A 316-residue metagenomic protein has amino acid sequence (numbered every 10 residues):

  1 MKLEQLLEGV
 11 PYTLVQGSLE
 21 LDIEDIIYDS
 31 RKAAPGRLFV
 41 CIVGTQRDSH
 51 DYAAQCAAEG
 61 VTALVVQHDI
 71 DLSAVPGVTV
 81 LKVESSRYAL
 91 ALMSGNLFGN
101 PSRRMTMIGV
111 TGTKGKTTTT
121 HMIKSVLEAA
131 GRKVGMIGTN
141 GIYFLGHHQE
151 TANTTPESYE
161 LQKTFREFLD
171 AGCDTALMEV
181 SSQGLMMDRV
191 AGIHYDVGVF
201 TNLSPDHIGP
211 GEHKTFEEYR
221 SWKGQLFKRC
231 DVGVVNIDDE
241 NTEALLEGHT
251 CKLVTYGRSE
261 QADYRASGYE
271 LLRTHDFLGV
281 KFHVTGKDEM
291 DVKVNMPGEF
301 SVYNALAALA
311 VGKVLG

Functional and structural regions predicted by a protein language model:
M1-L92, K228, Y269-E270, K293 (+3 more regions): N-terminal leader/targeting and accessory segments in enzymes
V10, A89-I237, N241-K252, L306 (+1 more regions): Phosphate-binding loop of NTP-binding sites
Y12, V75-E84, Q149-A152, D196 (+2 more regions): Active-site regions of enzymes building and remodeling cell-envelope glycoconjugates
I23-Y28, G60-Q67, M178, V232-I237 (+1 more regions): Short, hydrophobic beta-strand segments that form beta-sheet elements in well-ordered domains
S30, L145-H147, G286-D288: Residue-level detection of beta-strand-connecting loop/turn positions
C41, V66, K82-V83, G109 (+5 more regions): Structural signal for conserved beta-strand scaffold positions within catalytic alpha/beta enzyme cores
L64-L72, G138-G141, I237-N241, R258-S259: Short, polar loop motifs at secondary-structure junctions
E212-R220, G224, E247, C251-G316: Adenine nucleotide phosphate-binding catalytic loops in nucleotide-utilizing enzymes
